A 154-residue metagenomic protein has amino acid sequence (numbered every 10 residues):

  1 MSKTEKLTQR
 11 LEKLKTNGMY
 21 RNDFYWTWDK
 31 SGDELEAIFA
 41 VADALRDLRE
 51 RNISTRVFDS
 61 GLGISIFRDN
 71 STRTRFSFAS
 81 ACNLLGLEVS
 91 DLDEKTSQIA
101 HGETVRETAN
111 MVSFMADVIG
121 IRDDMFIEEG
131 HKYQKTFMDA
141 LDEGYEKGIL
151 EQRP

Functional and structural regions predicted by a protein language model:
S2-F76, S80: Positively charged, low-complexity intrinsically disordered leader regions
E5, E12, E34-E36, E50 (+7 more regions): Glutamate identity and glutamate-enriched acidic tracts
L7-T8, S77-S90, G120-K132: Short, surface-exposed, charge-dense and proline/glycine-enriched linear segments
L11, E107-V112, A116-P154: Anion-binding alpha/beta catalytic cores of soluble intermediary-metabolism enzymes, centered on
E34-V41, T74, T104, T108 (+2 more regions): General structural feature for long, well-ordered alpha-helical segments within catalytic domains of soluble enzymes
I38, I53, I64-I66, I99 (+3 more regions): Weak global preference for isoleucine
L62-M115: Active-site cofactor/substrate anionic-group-binding motifs, chiefly glycine- and Lys/Arg-rich phosphate-binding loops
